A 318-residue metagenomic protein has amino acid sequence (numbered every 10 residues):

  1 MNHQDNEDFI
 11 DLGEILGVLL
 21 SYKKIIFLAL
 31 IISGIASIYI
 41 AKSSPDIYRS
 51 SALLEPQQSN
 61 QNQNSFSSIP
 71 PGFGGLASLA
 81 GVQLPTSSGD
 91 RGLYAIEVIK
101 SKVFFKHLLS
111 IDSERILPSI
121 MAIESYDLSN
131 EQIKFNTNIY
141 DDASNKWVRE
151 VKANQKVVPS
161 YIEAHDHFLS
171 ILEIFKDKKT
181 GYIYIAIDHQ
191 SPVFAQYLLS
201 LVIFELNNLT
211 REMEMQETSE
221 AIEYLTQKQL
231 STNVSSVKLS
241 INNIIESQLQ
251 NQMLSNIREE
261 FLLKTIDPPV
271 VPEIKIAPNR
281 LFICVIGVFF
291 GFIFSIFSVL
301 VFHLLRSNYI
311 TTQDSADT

Functional and structural regions predicted by a protein language model:
M1-S219, S240-I244, Q248, M253-T318: Hydrophobic and amphipathic membrane-targeting/association helices
E223-N242: Hydrophobic alpha-helical transmembrane segments
